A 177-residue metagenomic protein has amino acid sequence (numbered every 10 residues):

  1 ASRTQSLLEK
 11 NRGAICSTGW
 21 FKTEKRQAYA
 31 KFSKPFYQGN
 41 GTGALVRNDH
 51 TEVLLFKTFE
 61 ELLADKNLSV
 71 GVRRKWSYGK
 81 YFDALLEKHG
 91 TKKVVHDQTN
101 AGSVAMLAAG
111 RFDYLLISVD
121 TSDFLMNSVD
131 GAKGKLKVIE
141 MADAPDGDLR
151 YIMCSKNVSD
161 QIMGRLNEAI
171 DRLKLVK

Functional and structural regions predicted by a protein language model:
A1, T91-T99, M106, M141: Short beta-strand-to-loop elements that line the ligand-binding cleft of bilobed periplasmic-binding protein-like
A1-A64, K75, M141-A144: Acidic, polar ligand-binding/catalytic clefts
S2-I15, A101-D123: Short helices/loops that flank or line small-molecule/ion binding pockets
T4, L55-T58, Y78, T99-S103 (+2 more regions): Stable alpha-helical elements in mature extracytoplasmic
T18-Y29, D83, D113-K135, M141-A144: A ligand-binding cleft/hinge motif common to bilobed small-molecule-binding domains
Q38-T42, G131-N167: Periplasmic-binding protein-like
N48-V53, E60-L68, D148-K177: Extended ligand-binding regions for polar small-molecule ligands
F59-N67, R73-Q98, M126-K133, L175: Ligand-binding cleft/hinge of the Venus flytrap
